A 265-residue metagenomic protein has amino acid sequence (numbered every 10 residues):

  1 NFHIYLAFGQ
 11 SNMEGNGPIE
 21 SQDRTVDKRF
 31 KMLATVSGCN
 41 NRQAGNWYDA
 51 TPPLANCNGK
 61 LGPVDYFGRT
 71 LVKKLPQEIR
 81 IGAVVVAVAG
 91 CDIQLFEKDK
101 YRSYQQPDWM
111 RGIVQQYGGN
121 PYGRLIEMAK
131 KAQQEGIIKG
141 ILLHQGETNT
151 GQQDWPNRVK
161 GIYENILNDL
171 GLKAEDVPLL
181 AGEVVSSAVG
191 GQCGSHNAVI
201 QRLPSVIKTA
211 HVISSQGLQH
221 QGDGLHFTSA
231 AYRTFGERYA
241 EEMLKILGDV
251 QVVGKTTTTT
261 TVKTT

Functional and structural regions predicted by a protein language model:
N1-G254: Cell-envelope and extracellular/periplasmic
T256-T265: Extracellular mucin-like PTS domains
